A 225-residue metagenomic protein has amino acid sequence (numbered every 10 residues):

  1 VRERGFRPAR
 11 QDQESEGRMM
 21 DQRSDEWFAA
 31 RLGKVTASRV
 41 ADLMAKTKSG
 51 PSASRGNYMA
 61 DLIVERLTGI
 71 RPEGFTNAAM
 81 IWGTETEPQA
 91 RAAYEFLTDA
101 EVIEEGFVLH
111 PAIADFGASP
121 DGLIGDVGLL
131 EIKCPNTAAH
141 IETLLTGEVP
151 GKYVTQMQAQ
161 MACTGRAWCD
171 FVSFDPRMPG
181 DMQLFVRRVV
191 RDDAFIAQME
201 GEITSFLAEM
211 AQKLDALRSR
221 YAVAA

Functional and structural regions predicted by a protein language model:
V1-E85, R220-A225: Charged, glycine-rich intrinsically disordered N-terminal tails and low-complexity linkers that flank
E14, S49-G50, Q89-A93, F171-R177: Intrinsically disordered, low-complexity boundary segments flanking structured domains
V35-T36, M161, L214: Amphipathic alpha-helical interaction segments
A60, R91, M157: Generic structural marker for isolated residues within well-ordered, non-membrane alpha-helices of soluble domains
M80-V102: Acidic-basic catalytic patches of nuclease active cores, encompassing PD-(D/E)XK and other metal-cofactor nuclease
F96-P120, I124-L207, A211: Nucleic-acid nuclease catalytic cores
M210-A224: Charged phosphate-binding loop/patch that engages nucleotide di/tri-phosphates or the phosphate backbone of nucleic
